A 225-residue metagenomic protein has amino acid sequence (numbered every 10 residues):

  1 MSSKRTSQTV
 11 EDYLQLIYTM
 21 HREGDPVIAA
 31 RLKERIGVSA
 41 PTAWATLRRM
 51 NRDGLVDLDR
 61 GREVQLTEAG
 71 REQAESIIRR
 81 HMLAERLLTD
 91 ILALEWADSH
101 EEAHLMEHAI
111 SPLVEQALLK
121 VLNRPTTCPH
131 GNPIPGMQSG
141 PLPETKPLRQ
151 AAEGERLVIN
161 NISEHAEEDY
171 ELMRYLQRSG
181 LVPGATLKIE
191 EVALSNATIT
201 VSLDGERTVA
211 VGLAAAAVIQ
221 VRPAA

Functional and structural regions predicted by a protein language model:
M1-G37: Extreme N-terminal segment that seeds HTH/winged-HTH DNA-binding domains in transcriptional regulators
Y13, L32, A43-D53, L176 (+1 more regions): Basic amphipathic alpha-helical segments that dock to polyanions
A29, L47, E85: Helix-turn-helix DNA-binding elements, focusing on the entry/boundary residues of the two helices that contact DNA
P41, A97: Key DNA-contact positions within bacterial/archaeal DNA-binding proteins
N51-G61: A short, conserved structural fragment
R62-H81: Basic, amphipathic "hinge/linker" alpha-helix immediately C-terminal to the N-terminal HTH DNA-binding motif
E107-A215: Mid-protein regulatory/catalytic core that forms ligand/cofactor-binding pockets and protein-protein interaction
